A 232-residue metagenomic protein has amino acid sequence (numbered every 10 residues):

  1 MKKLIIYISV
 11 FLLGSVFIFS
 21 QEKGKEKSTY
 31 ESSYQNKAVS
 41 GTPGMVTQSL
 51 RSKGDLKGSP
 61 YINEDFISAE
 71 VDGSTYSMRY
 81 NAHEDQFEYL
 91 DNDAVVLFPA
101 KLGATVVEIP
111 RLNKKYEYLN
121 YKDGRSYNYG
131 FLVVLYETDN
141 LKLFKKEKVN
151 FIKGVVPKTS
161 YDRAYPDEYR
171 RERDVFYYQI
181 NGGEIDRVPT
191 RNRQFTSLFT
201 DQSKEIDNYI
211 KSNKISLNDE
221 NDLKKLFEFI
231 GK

Functional and structural regions predicted by a protein language model:
M1-K25, L226: Bacterial Sec-dependent N-terminal signal peptides
F19-K53: Sec-dependent signal peptide cleavage junction
T42-V71: A short, Trp-centered hydrophobic/proline-enriched beta-strand micro-motif
P60-R187: Aromatic-patch recognition
R187, T196-K232: Long, compositionally biased interface segments
T190: Acidic/His-leaning functional-site neighborhoods
